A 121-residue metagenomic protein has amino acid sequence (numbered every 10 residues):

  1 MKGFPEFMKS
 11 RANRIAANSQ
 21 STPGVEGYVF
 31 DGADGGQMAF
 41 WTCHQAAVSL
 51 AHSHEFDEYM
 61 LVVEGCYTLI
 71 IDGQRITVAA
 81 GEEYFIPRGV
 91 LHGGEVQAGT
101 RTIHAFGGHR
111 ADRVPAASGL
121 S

Functional and structural regions predicted by a protein language model:
M1-F40, L50, S118-S121: A short, N-terminal "cap"/entry segment at the start of jelly-roll beta-barrel domains of the cupin/DSBH fold
D34, A47, E82, V90 (+1 more regions): Surface-exposed loop/turn positions
G35, Q45-E55, A111: Short beta-strand/loop turn elements enriched in aromatics
C43, S53-L69: Short, conserved beta-strand element in jelly-roll/cupin
Y59, C66-T68, R75, L91 (+1 more regions): Structural motif
V63-E64, A79-A80, A98: A cytosolic small-molecule/anion-sensing beta-strand core signal
G73-R88: Short acidic-glycine-tyrosine-enriched beta hairpin
R88-R113: Ligand-binding loop in jelly-roll beta-barrel domains
